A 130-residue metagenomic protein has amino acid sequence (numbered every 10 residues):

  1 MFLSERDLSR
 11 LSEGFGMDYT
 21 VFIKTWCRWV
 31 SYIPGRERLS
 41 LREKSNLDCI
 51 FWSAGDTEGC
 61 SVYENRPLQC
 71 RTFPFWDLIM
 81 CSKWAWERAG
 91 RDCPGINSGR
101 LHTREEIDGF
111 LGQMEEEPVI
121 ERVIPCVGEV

Functional and structural regions predicted by a protein language model:
M1-V130: Short loop/turn segments that flank or connect secondary-structure elements
